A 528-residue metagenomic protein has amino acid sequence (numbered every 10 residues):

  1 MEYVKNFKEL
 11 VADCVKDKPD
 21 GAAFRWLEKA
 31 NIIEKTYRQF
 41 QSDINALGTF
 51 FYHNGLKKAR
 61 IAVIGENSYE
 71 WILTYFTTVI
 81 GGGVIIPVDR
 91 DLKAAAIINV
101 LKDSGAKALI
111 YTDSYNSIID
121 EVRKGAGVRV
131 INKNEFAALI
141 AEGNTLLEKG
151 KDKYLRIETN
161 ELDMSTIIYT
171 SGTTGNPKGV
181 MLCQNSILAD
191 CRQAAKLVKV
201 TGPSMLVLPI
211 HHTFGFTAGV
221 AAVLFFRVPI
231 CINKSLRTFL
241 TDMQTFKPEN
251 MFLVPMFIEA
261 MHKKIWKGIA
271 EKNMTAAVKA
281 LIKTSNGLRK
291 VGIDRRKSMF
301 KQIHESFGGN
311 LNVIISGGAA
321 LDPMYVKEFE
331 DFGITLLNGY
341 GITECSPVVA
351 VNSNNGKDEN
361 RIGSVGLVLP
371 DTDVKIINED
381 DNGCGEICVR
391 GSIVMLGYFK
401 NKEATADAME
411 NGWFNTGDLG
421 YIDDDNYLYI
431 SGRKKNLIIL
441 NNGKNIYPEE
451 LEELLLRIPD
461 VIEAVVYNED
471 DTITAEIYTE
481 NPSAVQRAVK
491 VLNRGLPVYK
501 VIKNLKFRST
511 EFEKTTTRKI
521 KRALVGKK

Functional and structural regions predicted by a protein language model:
P19-A22, L147-Y169, N176, K199-P203: Conserved pre-ATP/AMP-binding loop-to-beta segment of ANL
A23-G55, A59-S68, I72-F76, K93-I98 (+1 more regions): Conserved AMP-binding/adenylate-forming core of the ANL superfamily
E34-R38, S165-A189: Conserved AMP-binding A3 loop
L92, L109, G391, L396-G397 (+1 more regions): AMP-binding/adenylate-forming catalytic core of the ANL superfamily
N116-E161, I265-Q302, S509: ANL superfamily adenylate-forming
L188-P203, I210-K301: Conserved AMP-binding/adenylation subdomain of ANL enzymes
M251, R295-L428, K434-L437, L451-L454 (+1 more regions): Conserved AMP-binding/adenylate-forming
V465-V466, K490-K528: Conserved C-terminal "lid"/linker of ANL adenylate-forming enzymes
